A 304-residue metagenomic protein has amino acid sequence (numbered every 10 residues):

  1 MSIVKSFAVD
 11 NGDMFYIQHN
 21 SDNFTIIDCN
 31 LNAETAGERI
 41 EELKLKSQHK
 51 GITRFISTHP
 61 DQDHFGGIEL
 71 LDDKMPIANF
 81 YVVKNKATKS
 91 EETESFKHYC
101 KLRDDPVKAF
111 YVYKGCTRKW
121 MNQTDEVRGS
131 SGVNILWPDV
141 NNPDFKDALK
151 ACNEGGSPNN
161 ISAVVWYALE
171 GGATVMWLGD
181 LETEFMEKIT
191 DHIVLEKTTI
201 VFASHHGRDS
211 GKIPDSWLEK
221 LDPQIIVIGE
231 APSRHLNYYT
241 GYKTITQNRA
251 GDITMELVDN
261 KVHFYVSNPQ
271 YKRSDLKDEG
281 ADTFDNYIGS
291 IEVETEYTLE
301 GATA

Functional and structural regions predicted by a protein language model:
M1-K50, K114-K197, G251-K261, V266-A304: Core dinuclear metal-dependent hydrolase active-site scaffold
K5-F7, T25, I56, Y81 (+5 more regions): Hydrophobic/aromatic beta-strand patches that form the interior of the parallel beta-sheet core in alpha/beta enzyme
N11, A33-E34, P60-F65, K86-S90 (+3 more regions): Active-site environment of divalent metal-dependent phosphoester hydrolases
T25, A33-A87, H192-R208, E219-I226: Active-site metal-binding motif and surrounding structural segment of the metallo-beta-lactamase
D28-N30, S57-P60, V83-N85, K114-C116 (+5 more regions): Active-site-proximal beta-strand/loop segments in catalytic clefts of secreted hydrolases
F65-K74, S90-C100, I213-L218, N237-T240: Metal-dependent catalytic neighborhoods of phosphoester/phosphodiester hydrolases
E92-G129: Conserved glycine-bearing catalytic or ligand-binding loops at nucleotide- and phosphate-handling centers of large
K97, T190-H263: Long, structured stretches of catalytic cores involved in phosphate-ester chemistry, encompassing
